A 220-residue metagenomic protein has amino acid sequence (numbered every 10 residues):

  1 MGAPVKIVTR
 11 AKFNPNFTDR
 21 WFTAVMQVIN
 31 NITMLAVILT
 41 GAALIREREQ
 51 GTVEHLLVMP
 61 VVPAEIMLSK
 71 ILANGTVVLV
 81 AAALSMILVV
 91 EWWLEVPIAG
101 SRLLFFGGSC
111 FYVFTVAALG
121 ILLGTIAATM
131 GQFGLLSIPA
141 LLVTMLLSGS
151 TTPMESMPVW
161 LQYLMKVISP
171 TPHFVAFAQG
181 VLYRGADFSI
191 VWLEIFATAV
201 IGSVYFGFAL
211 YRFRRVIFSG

Functional and structural regions predicted by a protein language model:
M1-L84, V89-S101, I126, Y183-G220: Transmembrane helix-boundary elements of multi-pass transport/secretion proteins, especially ABC-type permease modules
T76, I87-L88, V96-G220: Membrane-spanning alpha-helical segments of multipass transporters and channels
